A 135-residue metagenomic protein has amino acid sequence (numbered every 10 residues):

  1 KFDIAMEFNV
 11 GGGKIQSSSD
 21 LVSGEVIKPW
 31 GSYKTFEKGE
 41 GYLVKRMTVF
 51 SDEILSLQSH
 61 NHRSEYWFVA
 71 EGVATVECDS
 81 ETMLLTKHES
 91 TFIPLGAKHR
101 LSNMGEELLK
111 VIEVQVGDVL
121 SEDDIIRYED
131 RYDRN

Functional and structural regions predicted by a protein language model:
K1-P29: Classical nucleotidyltransferase
V22-L57, I125-N135: A short, N-terminal "cap"/entry segment at the start of jelly-roll beta-barrel domains of the cupin/DSBH fold
M47, L55-H60, F68, S102-M104: Short histidine-centered beta-strand/loop micro-motifs that create catalytic or ligand/metal-coordination sites
E53, H62-R63, E81, A97-K98 (+1 more regions): A generic "binding-loop/recognition-motif" signal
S56, V76-C78, L101, S121: Short hydrophobic/aromatic-rich beta-strand segments that constitute the beta-sheet cores of beta-sandwich/beta-barrel
H62-S80: Glycine- and acidic-residue-biased ligand/ion/polar-headgroup-sensing regions
D79-K98: Short acidic-glycine-tyrosine-enriched beta hairpin
R100-N135: Double-stranded beta-helix
